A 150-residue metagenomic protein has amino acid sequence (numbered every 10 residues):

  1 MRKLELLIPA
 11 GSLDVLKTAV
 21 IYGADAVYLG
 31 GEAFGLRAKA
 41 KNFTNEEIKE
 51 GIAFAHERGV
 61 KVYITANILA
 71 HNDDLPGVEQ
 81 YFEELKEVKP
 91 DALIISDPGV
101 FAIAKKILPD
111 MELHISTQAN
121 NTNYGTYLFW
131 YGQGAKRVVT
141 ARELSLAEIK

Functional and structural regions predicted by a protein language model:
M1-K150: Non-catalytic helical/linker scaffolds that mediate oligomerization, partner binding, and domain coupling around large
